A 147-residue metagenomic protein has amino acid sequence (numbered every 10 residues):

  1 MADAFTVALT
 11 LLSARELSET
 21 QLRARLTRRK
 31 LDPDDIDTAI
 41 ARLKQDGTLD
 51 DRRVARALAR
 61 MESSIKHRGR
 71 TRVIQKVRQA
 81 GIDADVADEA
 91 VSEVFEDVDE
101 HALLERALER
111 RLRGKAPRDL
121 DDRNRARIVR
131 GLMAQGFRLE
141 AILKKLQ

Functional and structural regions predicted by a protein language model:
M1-Q147: An alpha-helical, amphipathic repeat domain used for nucleic-acid recognition, typified by the mTERF helical solenoid
